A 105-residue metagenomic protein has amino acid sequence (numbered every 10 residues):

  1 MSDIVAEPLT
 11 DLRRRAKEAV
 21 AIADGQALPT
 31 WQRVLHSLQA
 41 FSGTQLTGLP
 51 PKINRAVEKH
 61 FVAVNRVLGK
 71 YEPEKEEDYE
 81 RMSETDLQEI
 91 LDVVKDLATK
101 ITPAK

Functional and structural regions predicted by a protein language model:
M1-S2, A19, F61-V64, L87: Low-complexity, intrinsically disordered short peptide segments enriched in small/polar/basic residues
S2-L38, L91-A98: Short terminal alpha-helical segments
D3, P8, P29, S42-Q45 (+2 more regions): Serine/threonine-rich low-complexity intrinsically disordered regions
I4-E7, D11, K52, D78 (+2 more regions): A structural signal for alpha-helical segments
A19, F41, D78-Y79: Leucine-/aliphatic-rich long alpha-helical segments
A19, V64-V67, L97-A104: Short, leucine/isoleucine-rich alpha-helical interaction segments at C-terminal helix-coil junctions
I22-K70: Amphipathic alpha-helical interaction modules
E72-K105: Amphipathic alpha-helical binding modules
